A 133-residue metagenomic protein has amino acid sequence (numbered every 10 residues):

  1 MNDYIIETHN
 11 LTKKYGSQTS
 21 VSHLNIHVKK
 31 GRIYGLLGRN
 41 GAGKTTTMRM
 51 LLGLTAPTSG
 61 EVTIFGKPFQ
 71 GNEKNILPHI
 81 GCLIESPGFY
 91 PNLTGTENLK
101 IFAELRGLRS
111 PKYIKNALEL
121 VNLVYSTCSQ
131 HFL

Functional and structural regions predicted by a protein language model:
Q18-T19, K74: Short coil-to-beta microelement around the adenine-binding A-loop and adjacent beta1/P-loop entry of ABC ATPase
G38-G43: Walker A (P-loop) phosphate-binding loop of ABC-type ATPase nucleotide-binding domains
L52: Helix-to-loop junction immediately C-terminal to a conserved catalytic motif
G60-G71, N75-I76: Conserved ABC transporter NBD signature motif
K100, E104, P111-C128: Conserved ABC ATPase "signature" region
